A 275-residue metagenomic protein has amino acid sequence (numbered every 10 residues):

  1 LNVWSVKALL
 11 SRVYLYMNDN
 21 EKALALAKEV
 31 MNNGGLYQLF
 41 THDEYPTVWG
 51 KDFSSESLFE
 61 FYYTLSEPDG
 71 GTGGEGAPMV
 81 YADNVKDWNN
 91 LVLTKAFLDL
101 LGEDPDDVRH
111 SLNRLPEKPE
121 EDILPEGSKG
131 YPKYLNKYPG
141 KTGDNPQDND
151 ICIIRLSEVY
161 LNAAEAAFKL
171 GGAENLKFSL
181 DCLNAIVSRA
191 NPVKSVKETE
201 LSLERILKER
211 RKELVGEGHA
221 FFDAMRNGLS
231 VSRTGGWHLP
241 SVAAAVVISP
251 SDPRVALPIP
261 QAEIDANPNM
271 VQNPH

Functional and structural regions predicted by a protein language model:
L1-A77, D87-N89, D99-H275: Acidic/polar-rich alpha-helix caps and helix-coil junctions
K95-A96: Extracytoplasmic segments of membrane-associated envelope/inner-membrane machinery
